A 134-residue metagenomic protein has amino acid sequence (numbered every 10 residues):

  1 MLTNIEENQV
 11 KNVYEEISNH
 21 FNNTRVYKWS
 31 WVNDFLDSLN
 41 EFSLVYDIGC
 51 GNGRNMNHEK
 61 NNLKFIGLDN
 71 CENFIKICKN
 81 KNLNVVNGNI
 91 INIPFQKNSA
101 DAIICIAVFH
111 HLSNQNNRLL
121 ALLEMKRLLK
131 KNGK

Functional and structural regions predicted by a protein language model:
M1-N40, R54: Conserved class I S-adenosyl-L-methionine
F35, E59, M125: Class I S-adenosylmethionine-dependent transferase superfamily signal
F42, A100-D101: Local beta-strand N-terminus motif with an aromatic residue
L44, G133-K134: Short glycine-centered segments of the SAM/dcSAM-binding site in methyltransferase folds
Y46, G51-N92: Class I SAM-dependent methyltransferase SAM/SAH-binding core
I104: A conserved beta-strand element that flanks and buttresses the S-adenosyl-L-methionine
A107-H111: Short catalytic micro-motifs in class I SAM-dependent methyltransferases
L119-K131: A short glycine-rich, Lys/Arg-flanked "PGG" loop and its adjoining helix->strand segment in the class I
